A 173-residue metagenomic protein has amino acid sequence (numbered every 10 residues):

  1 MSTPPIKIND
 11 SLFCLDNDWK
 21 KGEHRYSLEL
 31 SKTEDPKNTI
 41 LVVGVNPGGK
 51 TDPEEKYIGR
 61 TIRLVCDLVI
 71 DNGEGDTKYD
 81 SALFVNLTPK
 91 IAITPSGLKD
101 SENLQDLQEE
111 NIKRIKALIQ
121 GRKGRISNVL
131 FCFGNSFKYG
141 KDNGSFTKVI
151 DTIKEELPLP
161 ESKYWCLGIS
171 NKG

Functional and structural regions predicted by a protein language model:
M1-Y57: Active-site and ligand/interface coordination hotspots across diverse enzymes and nucleic-acid-associated assemblies
Y26, I58-L68, Q105-I115: Short acidic (Asp/Glu) patches
P36-N38, Y79, G124-N128: A general structural motif
L41-G48, V85-K90, F131-N135: Short loop/turn segments at strand-loop or loop-helix junctions that form parts of catalytic or ligand-binding pockets
P47-E74: A short mixed-secondary-structure module that forms the rim of ligand-binding clefts
P47-K56, A92-D106, S136-F137: Surface-exposed cleft-lining segments at the edges of enzyme active sites
T77-L98: Short connector loops at secondary-structure junctions
L98-G173: Glycine/proline-rich loop-helix segments at beta-alpha junctions forming the active-site rim of enzyme cores
